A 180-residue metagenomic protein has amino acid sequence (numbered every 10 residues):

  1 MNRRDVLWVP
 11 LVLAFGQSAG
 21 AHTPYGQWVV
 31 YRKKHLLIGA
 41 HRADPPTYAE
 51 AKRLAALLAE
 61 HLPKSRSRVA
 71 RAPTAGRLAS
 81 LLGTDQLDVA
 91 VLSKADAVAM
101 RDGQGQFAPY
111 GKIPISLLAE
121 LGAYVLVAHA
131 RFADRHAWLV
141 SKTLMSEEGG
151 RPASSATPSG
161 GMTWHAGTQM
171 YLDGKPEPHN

Functional and structural regions predicted by a protein language model:
M1-L13: N-terminal secretory signal peptides and thylakoid transit peptides that target proteins across membranes
R32-D44: Short, well-ordered beta-strand elements
A40, L118-H136: A bilobed periplasmic-binding-protein/Venus flytrap-type ligand-binding module shared by bacterial periplasmic
T47-P63: Short, polar/charged alpha-helical segment
P63-S80: Short helix-initiation/N-cap motifs at beta->coil->alpha
D88-P109: A ligand-binding cleft/hinge motif common to bilobed small-molecule-binding domains
Q104-E120: Short beta-strand->loop
G150-N180: An extracytoplasmic/periplasmic, membrane-proximal ligand-sensing/linker region
